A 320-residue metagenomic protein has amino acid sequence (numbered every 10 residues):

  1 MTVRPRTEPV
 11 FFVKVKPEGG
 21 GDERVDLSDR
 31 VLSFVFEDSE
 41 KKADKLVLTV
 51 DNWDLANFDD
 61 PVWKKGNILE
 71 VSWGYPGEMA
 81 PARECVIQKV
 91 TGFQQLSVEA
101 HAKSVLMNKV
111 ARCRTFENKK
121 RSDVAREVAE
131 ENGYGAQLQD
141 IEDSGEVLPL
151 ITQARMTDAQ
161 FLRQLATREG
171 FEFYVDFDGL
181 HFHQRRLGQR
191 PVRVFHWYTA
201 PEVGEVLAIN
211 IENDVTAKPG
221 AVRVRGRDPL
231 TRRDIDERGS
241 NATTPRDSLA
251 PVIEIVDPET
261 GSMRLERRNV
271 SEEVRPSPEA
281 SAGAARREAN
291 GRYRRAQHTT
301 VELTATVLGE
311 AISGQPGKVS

Functional and structural regions predicted by a protein language model:
M1-M107: Assembly/oligomerization scaffold segments
M1-R4, Q95-S97, A102-S104, D140-N210 (+1 more regions): Short beta-strand-centered interaction patches in the first periplasmic/extracellular domains of large envelope
F34-V62, V206-S320: An acidic/polar, Gly/Ser/Thr-rich interaction patch typically located in mid-to-C-terminal regions of proteins
V62-K64, A80, R114-S122, I151-A159: Solvent-exposed, acidic/flexible segments
V90-Q94, N118-L138, S281, R287: Glycine-rich, acidic and aromatic/proline-enriched surface loops and short helix-turn segments that act as binding
N108, A125-T152: N-terminal export/assembly leaders
K119-E131, R155-T167, R227: Polar, S/T/G-rich
